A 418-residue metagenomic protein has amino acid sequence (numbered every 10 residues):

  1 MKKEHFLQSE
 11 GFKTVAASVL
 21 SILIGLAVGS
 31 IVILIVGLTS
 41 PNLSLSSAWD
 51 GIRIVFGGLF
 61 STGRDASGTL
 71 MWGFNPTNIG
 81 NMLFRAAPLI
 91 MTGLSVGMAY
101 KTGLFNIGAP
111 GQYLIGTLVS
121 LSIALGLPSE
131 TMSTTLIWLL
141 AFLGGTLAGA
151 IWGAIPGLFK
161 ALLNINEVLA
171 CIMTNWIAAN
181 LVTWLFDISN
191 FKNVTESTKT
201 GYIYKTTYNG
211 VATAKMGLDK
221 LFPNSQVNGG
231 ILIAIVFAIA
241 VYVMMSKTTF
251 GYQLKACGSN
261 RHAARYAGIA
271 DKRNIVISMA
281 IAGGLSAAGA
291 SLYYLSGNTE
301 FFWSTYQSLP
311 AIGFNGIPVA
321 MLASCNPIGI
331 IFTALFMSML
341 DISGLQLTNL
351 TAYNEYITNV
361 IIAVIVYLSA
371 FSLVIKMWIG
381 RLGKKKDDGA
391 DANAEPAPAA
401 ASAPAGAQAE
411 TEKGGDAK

Functional and structural regions predicted by a protein language model:
M1-I24, S30, L34-I35, S259 (+2 more regions): Cytosolic-side transmembrane-helix boundaries in multi-pass membrane proteins
T14-S18, S46, N81, R85 (+7 more regions): Alpha-helical transmembrane segments of multi-pass membrane proteins, especially transporters and channels
A17-L34, L89-V96, T117-I123, T146-I151 (+7 more regions): Hydrophobic core segments of alpha-helical transmembrane domains in multi-pass membrane transport and ion-translocation
V28-R64, F191-Y202: Interfacial/capping segments of alpha-helical transmembrane domains
V32-L38, F60-L127, F142-T146, A150-I165 (+4 more regions): Single transmembrane alpha-helix segments in multi-pass membrane proteins
N175-K247: Transmembrane helix-bundle core of multi-pass membrane transporters and related energy-transducing complexes
N224-E300, P327: Helix-loop-helix "hairpin" substructures at the membrane interface of multi-pass membrane proteins
L285-A363: Transmembrane alpha-helical segments in multi-pass inner-membrane proteins
